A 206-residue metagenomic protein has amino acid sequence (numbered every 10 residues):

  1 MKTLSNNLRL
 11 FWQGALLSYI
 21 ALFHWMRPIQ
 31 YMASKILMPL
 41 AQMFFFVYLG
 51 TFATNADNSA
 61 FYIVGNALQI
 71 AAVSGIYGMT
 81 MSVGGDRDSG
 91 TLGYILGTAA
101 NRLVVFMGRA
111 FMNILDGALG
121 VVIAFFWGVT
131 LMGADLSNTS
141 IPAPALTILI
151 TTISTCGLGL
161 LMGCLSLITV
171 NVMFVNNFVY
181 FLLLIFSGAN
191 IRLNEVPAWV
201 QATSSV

Functional and structural regions predicted by a protein language model:
M1-V206: Hydrophobic transmembrane alpha-helices and immediately adjacent juxtamembrane helices of multi-pass inner-membrane
